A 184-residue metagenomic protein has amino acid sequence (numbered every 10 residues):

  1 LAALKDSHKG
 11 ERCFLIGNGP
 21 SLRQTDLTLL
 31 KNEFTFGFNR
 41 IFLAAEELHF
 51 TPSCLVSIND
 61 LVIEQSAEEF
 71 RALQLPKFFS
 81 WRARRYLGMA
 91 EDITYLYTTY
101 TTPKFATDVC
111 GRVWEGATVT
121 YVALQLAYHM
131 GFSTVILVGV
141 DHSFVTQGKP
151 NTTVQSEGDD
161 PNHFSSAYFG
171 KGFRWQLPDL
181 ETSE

Functional and structural regions predicted by a protein language model:
L1-E184: Metal-ion/cofactor- or nucleotide/acyl-coenzyme-handling active-site neighborhoods
